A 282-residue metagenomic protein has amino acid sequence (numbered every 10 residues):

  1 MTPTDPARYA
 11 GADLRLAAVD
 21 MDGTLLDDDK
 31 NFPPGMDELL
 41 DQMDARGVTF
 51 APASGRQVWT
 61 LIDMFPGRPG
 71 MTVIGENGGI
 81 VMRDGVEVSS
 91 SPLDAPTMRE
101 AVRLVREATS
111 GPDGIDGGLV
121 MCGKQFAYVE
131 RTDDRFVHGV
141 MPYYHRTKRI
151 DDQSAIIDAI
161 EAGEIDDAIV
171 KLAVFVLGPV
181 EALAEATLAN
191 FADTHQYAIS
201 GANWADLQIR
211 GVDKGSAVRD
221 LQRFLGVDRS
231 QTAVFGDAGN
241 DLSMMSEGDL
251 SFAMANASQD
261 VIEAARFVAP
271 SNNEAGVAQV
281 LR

Functional and structural regions predicted by a protein language model:
P3-L16, F32-P33, L207-R282: Mg2+-dependent phosphoryl-transfer enzymes with acidic/Ser/Thr/Gly-rich catalytic loops
N31-P142: Active-site phosphate-binding/coordination module
M36, L61-M64, A184-T187, G248 (+2 more regions): Hydrophobic packing residues within well-ordered alpha-helices of enzyme cores
A45-A51, P69-M71, K171, S230-T232 (+1 more regions): Short active-site oxyanion
G67-P69, N77, N190-D193, E247-G248 (+1 more regions): Short, structured coil segments at secondary-structure junctions
G70-N77, S91, G139, Y197-A198 (+2 more regions): Short hydrophobic/aromatic-enriched beta-strand-loop microsegments
E107-A108, I115-G118, C122-F235, G239: Conserved acidic, metal-coordinating active-site core of Asp-based, Mg2+-dependent phosphoryl-transfer enzymes
